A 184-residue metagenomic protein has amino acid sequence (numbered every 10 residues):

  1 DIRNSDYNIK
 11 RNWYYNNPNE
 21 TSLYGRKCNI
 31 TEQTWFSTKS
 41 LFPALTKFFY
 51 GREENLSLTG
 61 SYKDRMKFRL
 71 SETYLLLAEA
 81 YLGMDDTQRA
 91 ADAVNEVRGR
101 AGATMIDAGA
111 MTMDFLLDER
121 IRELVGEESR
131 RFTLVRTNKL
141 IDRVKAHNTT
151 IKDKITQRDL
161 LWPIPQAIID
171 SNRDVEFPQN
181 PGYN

Functional and structural regions predicted by a protein language model:
D1, S5-D6, R65-G99, M113-E123: Extended, hydrophobic/aromatic-rich amphipathic alpha-helical segments that build helical scaffolds
D1-R69: Flexible, polar/acidic helix-loop-strand segments at domain edges
Y14, E20, T31, F42-P43 (+7 more regions): Residue-level detector of solvent-exposed, low-hydrophobicity positions
S57, D64-K67, R98, I106-N184: Long, intrinsically disordered, low-complexity segments
G60-S61, T87, A93, M105-D107: A generic helix-loop boundary/linker signal
G102: Short arginine-rich
